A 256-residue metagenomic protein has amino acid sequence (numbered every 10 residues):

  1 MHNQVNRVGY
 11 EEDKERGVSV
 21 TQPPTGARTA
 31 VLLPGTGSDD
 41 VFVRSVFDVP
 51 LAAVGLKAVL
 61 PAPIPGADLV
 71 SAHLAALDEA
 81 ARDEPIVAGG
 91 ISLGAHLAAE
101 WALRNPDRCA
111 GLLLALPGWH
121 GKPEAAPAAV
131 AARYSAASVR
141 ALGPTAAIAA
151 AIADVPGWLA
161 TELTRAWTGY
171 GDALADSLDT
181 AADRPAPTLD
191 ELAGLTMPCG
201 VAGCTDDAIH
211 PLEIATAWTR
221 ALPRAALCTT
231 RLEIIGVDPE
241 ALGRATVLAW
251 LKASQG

Functional and structural regions predicted by a protein language model:
H2, G9, D13-A67: Conserved HGGG/HGGXW glycine-rich cap/lid loop of the alpha/beta-hydrolase fold
A52, L69-I86: Conserved acidic catalytic loop of the alpha/beta-hydrolase fold
G90-A98: Gly/Ala-rich beta-loop-alpha elbow adjacent to hydrolase catalytic centers
L116-R165, L174: Helix-rich cap/lid subdomain of alpha/beta-hydrolase
T161-D190: Hydrophobic, aromatic-rich cap/lid helix
L195, V201-G203: Short beta-strand/loop motif that positions the catalytic acidic residue of the alpha/beta-hydrolase fold
A208-I214: Conserved alpha/beta-hydrolase "acid-adjacent" motif
A225-G256: Catalytic active-site module of serine/aspartate enzymes centered on a nucleophile-bearing elbow/loop
